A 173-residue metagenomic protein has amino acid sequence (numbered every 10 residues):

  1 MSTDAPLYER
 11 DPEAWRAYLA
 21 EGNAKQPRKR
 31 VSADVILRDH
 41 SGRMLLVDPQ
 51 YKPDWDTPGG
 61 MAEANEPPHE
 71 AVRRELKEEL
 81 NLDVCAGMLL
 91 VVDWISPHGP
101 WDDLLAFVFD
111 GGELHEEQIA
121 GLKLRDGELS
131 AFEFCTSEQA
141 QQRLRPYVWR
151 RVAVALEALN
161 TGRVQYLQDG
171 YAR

Functional and structural regions predicted by a protein language model:
S2-D34: Acidic, metal-coordinating catalytic segment for phosphate/diphosphate chemistry, firing primarily on the Nudix
R30, Q50, T57, V84 (+1 more regions): Short connector loops at helix/strand junctions that flank enzyme active sites, especially segments positioning acidic
D34-I36, R43-M44, V108: Residues embedded in well-ordered beta-strands
D39-E78: Conserved Nudix-box catalytic region and its N-terminal flanking loop in Nudix hydrolases and closely related
A62-C85, D93-V148, A172: Unchanged
V152-R173: Charged phosphate-binding loop/patch that engages nucleotide di/tri-phosphates or the phosphate backbone of nucleic
